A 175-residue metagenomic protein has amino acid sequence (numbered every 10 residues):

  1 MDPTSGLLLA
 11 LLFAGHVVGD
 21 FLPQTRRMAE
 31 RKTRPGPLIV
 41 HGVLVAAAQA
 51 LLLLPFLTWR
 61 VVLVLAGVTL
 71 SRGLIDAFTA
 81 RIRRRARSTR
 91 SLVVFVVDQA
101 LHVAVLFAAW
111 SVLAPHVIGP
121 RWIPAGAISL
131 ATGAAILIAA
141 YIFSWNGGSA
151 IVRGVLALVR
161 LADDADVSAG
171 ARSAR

Functional and structural regions predicted by a protein language model:
M1-G15, V61-L70: Structural signature of hydrophobic alpha-helical transmembrane segments
L7-Q24, S144, G148-S149: N-terminal signal-anchor/start-transfer transmembrane helix
F21-T33, F78-S88, A150-R175: Cytosolic, membrane-interface loops and tails of multi-pass inner-membrane proteins
A29-L44, R87-D98: Juxtamembrane helix-capping/reentrant segments at transmembrane boundaries
I39, F95-F143: Long, highly hydrophobic alpha-helical transmembrane signal-anchor segments
V40-F56, H102, L106: A generic, lipid-embedded transmembrane alpha helix
L51-G73, F78: Transmembrane helix-loop-helix
A108-V112, L137-A165: Transmembrane alpha-helix/helix-exit interface in multi-pass inner-membrane proteins
